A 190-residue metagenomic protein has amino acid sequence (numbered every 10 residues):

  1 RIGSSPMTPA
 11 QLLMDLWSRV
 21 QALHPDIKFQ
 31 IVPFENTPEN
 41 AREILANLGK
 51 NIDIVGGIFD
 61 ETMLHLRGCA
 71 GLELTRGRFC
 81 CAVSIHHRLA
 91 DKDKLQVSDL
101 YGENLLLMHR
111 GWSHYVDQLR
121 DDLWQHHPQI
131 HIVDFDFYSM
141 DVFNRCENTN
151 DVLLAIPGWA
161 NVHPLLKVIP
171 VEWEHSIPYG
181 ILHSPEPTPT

Functional and structural regions predicted by a protein language model:
R1-M63: Central regulatory/effector-binding core of bacterial HTH transcription factors
R1-S4, V55, A82, L106 (+1 more regions): Short, well-ordered beta-strand segments
L12-L13, G102-H126: Secondary-structure junction motif
I27-P38, M108, H127-S139: Short beta-strand-to-loop elements that line the ligand-binding cleft of bilobed periplasmic-binding protein-like
R42-G49, L100, V142-N148, I181: Hydrophobic residues within well-ordered alpha-helices
H65-L72, G77, H131, M140-T188: Beta-alpha-beta core module
L66-F79, V83-L105: Flexible hinge/capping segments at coil-to-helix
H86-L95, W173-H175, E186-P189: Short helix-loop capping/hinge motifs at secondary-structure junctions, enriched in acidic/polar residues
